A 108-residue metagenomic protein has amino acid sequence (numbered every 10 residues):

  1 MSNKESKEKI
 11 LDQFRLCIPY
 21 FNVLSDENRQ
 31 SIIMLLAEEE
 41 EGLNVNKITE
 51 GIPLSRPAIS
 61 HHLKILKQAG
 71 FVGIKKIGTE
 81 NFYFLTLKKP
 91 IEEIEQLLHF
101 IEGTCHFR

Functional and structural regions predicted by a protein language model:
M1-C17, M34-E38, T86-R108: Amphipathic alpha-helical dimerization/coiled-coil segments that flank or bridge DNA-binding/regulatory modules
I10-L11, G51-I52, V72-I74: Alpha-helical interaction segments
R15-S55, T79-P90: N-terminal helix-turn-helix DNA-binding core of bacterial DNA-binding proteins
M34, H61-H62: Base-recognition residues in the alpha-helical recognition helix of bacterial helix-turn-helix
E50, H61, K67-Q68: Alpha-helical residues within the helix-turn-helix
A58: Recognition helix of helix-turn-helix DNA-binding domains
K67-I77, F84: Beta-hairpin "wing" of winged helix-turn-helix
